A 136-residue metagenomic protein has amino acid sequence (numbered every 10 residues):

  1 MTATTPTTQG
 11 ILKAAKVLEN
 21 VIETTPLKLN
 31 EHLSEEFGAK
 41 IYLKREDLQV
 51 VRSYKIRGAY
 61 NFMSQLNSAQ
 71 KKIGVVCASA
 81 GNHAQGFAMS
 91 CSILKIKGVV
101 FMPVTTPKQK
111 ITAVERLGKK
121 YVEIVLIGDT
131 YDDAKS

Functional and structural regions predicted by a protein language model:
M1-S136: PLP-dependent amino-acid enzyme catalytic core
